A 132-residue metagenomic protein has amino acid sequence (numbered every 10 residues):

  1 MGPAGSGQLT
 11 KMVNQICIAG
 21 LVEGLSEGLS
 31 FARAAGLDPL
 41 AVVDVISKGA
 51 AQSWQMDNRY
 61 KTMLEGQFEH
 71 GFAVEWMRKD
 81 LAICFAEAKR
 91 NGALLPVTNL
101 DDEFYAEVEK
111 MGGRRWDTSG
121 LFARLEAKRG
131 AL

Functional and structural regions predicted by a protein language model:
S6-K128: Helical "substrate-binding/catalytic lid" subdomain of Rossmann-like NAD(P)-dependent dehydrogenases/reductases
